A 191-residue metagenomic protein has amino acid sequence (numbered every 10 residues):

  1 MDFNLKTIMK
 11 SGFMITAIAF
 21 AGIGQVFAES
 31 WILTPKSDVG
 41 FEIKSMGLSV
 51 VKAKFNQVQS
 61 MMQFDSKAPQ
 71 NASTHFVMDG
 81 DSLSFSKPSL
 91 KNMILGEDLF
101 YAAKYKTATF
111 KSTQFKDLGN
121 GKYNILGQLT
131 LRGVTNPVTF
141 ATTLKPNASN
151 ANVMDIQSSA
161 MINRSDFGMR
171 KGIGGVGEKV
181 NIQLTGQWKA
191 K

Functional and structural regions predicted by a protein language model:
M1-D2, W188: Short hotspots in intrinsically disordered terminal tails
D2-F13: Bacterial N-terminal signal peptides that target proteins for export
M14-I15, V26: Cleavable N-terminal signal peptides
A21-I23: N-terminal signal peptide c-region/cleavage motif recognized by signal peptidases
V26-K191: Low-complexity, acidic/polar, glycine-enriched regions of mature
